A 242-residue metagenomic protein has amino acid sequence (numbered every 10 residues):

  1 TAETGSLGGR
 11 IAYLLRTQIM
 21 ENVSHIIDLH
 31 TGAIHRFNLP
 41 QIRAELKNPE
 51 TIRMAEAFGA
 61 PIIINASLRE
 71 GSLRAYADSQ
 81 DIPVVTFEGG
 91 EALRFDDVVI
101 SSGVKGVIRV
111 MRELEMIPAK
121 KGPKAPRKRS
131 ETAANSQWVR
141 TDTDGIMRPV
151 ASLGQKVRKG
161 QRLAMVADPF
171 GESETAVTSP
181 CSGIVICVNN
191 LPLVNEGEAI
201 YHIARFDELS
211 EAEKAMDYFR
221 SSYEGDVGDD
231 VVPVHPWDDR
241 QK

Functional and structural regions predicted by a protein language model:
T1-K242: Structured catalytic-domain cores with a bias toward divalent-metal coordination
